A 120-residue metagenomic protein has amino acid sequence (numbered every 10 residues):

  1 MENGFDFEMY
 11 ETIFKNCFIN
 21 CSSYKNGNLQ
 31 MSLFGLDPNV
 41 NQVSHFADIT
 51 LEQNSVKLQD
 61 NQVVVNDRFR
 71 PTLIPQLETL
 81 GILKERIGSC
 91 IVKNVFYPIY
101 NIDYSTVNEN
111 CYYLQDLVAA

Functional and structural regions predicted by a protein language model:
M1, L117-A120: Short intrinsically disordered terminal tails
M1-N39: Long, low-complexity, charged/polar intrinsically disordered regions in eukaryotic proteins
E2, E8-E11, E52, E78 (+2 more regions): Glutamate identity and glutamate-enriched acidic tracts
M9, V40, L51, K57 (+2 more regions): Low-complexity, compositionally biased segments
Y10, N20, N41, S105-V107 (+1 more regions): A generic signature of intrinsically disordered, low-complexity regions enriched in glycine/proline and charged/polar
F34-G81: Acidic, aromatic-enriched beta-alpha/helix-loop junctions
N66-V118: Short, compact, well-ordered microdomains
